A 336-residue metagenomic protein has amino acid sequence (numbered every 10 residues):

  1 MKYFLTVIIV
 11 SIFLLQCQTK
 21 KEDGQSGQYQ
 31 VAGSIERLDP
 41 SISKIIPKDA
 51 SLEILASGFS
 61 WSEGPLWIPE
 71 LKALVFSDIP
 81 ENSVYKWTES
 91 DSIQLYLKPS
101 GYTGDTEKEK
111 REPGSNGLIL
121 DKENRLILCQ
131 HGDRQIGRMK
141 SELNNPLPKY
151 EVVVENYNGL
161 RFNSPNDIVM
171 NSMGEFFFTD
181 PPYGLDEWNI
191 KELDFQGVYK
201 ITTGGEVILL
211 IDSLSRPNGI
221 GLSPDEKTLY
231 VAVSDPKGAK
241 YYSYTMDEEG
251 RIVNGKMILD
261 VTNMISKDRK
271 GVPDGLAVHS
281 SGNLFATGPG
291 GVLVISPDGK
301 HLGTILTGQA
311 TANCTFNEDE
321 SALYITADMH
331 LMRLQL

Functional and structural regions predicted by a protein language model:
K2-I8: Sec-dependent signal peptide recognition, specifically the positively charged N-region followed immediately by
L14-Q16: C-terminal motif of bacterial Sec signal peptides marking the signal peptidase cleavage site
Q18-L336: Sequence-structural signature of mature extracellular/luminal beta-sheet repeat domains, prominently beta-propellers
